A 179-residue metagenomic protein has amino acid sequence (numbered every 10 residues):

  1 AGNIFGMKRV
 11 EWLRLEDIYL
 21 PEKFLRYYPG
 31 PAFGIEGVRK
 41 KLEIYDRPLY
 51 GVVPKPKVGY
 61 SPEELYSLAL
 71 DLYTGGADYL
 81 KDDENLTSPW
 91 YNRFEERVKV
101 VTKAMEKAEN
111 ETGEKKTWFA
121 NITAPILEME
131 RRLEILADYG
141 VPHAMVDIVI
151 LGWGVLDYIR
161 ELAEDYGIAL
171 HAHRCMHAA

Functional and structural regions predicted by a protein language model:
A1-G75: N-terminal capping/small domains of soluble enzymes
I4, K8, G76-K81, V98 (+4 more regions): Structural signal for hydrophobic packing residues in well-ordered secondary-structure cores of soluble enzyme domains
L20, F24, A77-V98: Glycine-rich, proline-tolerant flexible connector loops at the mouths of alpha/beta enzymes
P31-K41, L86-A108, I126-M129, V149-D165: Active-site-adjacent beta->alpha loops and helix N-cap segments on the catalytic face of soluble alpha/beta enzymes
P48-Y66, K116-E128, C175-A179: Active-site mouth loops of central-metabolism enzymes
L49-V53, D78-K81, G113-F119, P142-M145 (+1 more regions): Structural preference for beta-strand elements that scaffold enzyme active sites
P62-L70, T74, E95, K99 (+4 more regions): Amphipathic, non-transmembrane alpha-helical secondary structure
R131-E134, Y139-A179: Catalytic alpha/beta core domains of metabolic enzymes, predominantly
